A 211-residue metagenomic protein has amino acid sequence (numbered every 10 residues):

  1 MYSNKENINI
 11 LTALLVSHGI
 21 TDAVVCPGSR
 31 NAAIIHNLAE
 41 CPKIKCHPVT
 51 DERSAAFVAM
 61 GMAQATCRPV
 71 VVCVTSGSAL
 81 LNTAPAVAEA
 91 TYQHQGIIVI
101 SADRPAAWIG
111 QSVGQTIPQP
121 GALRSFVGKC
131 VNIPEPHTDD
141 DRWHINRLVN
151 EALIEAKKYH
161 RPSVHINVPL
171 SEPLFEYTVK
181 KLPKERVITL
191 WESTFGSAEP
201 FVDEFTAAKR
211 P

Functional and structural regions predicted by a protein language model:
M1-T75: Thiamine diphosphate
T21, G96, P162: Short acidic/polar active-site loop segments enriched in Thr and Asp
I34-N37, M60, N82-P85, W108-G114 (+1 more regions): Short acidic, glycine/serine/threonine-rich loops at helix termini
V49, C73, I100-A102, I133: Generic beta-sheet signal
R68, Q115-P162: Conserved thiamine diphosphate
S78, N82-F126, V131: Glycine/threonine-rich beta-strand-loop-alpha-helix active-site module that forms ligand/phosphate-binding
E155-P211: Conformationally flexible catalytic loops at phosphate/diphosphate-handling active centers
